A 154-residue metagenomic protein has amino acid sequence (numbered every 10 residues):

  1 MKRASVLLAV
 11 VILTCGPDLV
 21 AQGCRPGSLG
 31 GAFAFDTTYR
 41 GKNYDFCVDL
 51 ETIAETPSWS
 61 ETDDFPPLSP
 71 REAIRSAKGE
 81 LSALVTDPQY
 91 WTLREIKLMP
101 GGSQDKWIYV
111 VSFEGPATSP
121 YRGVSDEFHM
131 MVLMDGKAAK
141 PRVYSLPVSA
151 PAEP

Functional and structural regions predicted by a protein language model:
S5-D18: Bacterial N-terminal signal peptides
P17-P154: Long, terminal "pre-/pro-" and other extracytoplasmic accessory regions that lie outside the mature folded/catalytic
